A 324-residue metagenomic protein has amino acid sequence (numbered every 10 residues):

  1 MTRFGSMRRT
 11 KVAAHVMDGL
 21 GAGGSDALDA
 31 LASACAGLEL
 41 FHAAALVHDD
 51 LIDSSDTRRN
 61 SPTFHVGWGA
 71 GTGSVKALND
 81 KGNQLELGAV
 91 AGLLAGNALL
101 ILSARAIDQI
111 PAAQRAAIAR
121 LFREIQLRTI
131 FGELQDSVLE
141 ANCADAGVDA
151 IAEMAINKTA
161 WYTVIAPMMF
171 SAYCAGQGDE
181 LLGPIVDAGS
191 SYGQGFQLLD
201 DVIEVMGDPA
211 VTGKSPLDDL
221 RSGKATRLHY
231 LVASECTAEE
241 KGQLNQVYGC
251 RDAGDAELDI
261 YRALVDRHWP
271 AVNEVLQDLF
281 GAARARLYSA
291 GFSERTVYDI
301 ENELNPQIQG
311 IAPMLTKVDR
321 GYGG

Functional and structural regions predicted by a protein language model:
M1-G324: All-alpha prenyltransferase/terpene-synthase fold signal
